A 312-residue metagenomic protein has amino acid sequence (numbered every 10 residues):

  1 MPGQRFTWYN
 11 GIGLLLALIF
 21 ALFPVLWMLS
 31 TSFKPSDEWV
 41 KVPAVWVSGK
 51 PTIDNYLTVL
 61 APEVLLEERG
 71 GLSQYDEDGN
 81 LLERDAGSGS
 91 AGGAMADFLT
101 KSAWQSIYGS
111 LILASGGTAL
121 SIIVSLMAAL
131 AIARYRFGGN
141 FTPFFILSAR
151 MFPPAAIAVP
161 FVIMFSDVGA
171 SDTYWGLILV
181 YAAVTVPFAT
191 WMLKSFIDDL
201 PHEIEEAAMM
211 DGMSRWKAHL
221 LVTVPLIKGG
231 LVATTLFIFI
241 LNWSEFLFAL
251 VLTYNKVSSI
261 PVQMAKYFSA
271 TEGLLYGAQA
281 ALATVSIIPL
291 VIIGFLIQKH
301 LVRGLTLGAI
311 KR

Functional and structural regions predicted by a protein language model:
M1-Q4: Short, Lys/Arg-rich, polar N-terminal cytosolic tail immediately upstream of the first transmembrane signal-anchor
F6-R312: A structural signal for multi-pass alpha-helical bundles of membrane permease subunits that mediate small-molecule
